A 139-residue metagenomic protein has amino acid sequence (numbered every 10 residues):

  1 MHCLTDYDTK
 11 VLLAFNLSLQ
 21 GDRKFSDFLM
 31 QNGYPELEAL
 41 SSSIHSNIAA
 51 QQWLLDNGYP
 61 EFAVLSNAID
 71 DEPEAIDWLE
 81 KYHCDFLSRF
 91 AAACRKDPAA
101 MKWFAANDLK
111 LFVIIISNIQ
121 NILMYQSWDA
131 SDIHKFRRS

Functional and structural regions predicted by a protein language model:
M1-S139: Ankyrin repeat (ANK) tandem alpha-helical domains that serve as protein-protein interaction scaffolds, prominent
